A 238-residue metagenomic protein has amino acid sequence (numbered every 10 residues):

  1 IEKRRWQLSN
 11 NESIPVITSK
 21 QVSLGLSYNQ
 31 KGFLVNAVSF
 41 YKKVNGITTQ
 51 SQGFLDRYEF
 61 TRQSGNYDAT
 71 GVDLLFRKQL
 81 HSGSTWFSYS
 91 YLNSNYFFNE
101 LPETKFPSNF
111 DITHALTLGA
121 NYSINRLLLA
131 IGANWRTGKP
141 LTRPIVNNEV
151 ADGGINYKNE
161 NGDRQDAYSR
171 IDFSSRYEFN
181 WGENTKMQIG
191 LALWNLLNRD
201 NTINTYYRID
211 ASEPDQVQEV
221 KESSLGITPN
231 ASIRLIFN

Functional and structural regions predicted by a protein language model:
I1-Q7, S39, I47-L55, L92 (+3 more regions): Outer-membrane beta-barrel translocator domains and adjoining extracellular loop/strand segments of Gram-negative
I1-V44, G53-Q79, S108-T113, N161-D172 (+1 more regions): Outer-membrane beta-barrel signature, preferentially recognizing the C-terminal barrel domain of Gram-negative
V16, L26-Q30, F76-L80, Y122-I124 (+3 more regions): Residue-level signature of outer-membrane beta-barrel architecture
L26-Y28, A37-Y41, F87-Y91, I131-W135 (+2 more regions): Transmembrane beta-barrel strands of outer-membrane/channel proteins
K31-F33, H81-T85, H114-L116, N125-L129 (+3 more regions): Outer-envelope beta-barrel architecture signal
Y41-K43, R62-I145: Gram-negative outer-membrane beta-barrel transporters
N45, W135-A151, R170, Y177-N238: C-terminal beta-signal and adjacent terminal beta-strands/loops of Gram-negative outer-membrane beta-barrel proteins
K158-G162, E219-V220: Active-site rim elements
